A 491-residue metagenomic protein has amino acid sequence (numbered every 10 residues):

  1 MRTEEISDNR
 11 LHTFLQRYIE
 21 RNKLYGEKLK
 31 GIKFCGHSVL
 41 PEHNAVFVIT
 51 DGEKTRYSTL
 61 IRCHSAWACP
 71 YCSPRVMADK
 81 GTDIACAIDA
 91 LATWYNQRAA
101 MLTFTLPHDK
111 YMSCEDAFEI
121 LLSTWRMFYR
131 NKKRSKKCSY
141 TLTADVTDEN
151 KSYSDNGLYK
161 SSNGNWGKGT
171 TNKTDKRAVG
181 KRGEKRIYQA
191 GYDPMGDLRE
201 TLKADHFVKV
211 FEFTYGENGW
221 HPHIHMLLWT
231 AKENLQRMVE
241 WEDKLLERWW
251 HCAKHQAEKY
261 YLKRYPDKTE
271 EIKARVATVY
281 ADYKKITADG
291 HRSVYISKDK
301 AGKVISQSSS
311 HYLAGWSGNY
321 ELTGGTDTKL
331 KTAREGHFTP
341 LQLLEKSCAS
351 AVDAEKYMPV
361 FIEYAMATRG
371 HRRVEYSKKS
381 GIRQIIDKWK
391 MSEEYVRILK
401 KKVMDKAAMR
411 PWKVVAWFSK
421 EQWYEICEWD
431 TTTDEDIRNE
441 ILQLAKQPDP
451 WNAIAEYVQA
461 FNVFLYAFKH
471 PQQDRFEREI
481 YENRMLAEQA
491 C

Functional and structural regions predicted by a protein language model:
M1-W220, T230-C491: Right-hand nucleic-acid polymerase module
H225-W229: Short beta-strand->loop micro-motif that forms the acidic, two-metal-ion catalytic signature in nucleotide-processing
